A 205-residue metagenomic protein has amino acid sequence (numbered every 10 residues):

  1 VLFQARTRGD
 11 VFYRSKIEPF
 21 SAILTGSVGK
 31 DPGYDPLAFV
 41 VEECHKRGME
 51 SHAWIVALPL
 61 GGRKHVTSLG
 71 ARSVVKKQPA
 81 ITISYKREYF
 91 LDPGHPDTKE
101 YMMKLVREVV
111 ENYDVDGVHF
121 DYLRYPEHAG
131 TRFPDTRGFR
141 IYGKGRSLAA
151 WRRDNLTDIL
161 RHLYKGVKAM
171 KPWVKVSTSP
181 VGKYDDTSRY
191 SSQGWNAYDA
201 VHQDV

Functional and structural regions predicted by a protein language model:
V1, C44, M102, V109 (+2 more regions): Conserved, mostly hydrophobic/aromatic
V1-V11, N112-G117: Catalytic domains of carbohydrate-active enzymes, especially glycoside hydrolases
T7-V56, I141-M170: Aromatic-lined substrate-binding rim segments of carbohydrate-active enzymes
V11-T25, P59-K86, L123-K144, R189-N196: Aromatic- and acidic-residue-enriched segments that line the glycan-binding/catalytic groove of carbohydrate-active
V28-P32, P93-D97, Y101, S147-D158 (+1 more regions): Alpha-helix N-cap and loop-to-helix initiation/capping positions
D35-E42, H52-N112, A200-Q203: Active-site-adjacent "subsite" loops/lids of carbohydrate-active enzymes
H45-G62, H119-P126, A150-V201: Aromatic-lined carbohydrate-recognition surfaces of secreted/lumenal glycan-active proteins
M103-V118, P126, G143, L160: Active-site and adjacent substrate-binding regions of carbohydrate-active enzymes
